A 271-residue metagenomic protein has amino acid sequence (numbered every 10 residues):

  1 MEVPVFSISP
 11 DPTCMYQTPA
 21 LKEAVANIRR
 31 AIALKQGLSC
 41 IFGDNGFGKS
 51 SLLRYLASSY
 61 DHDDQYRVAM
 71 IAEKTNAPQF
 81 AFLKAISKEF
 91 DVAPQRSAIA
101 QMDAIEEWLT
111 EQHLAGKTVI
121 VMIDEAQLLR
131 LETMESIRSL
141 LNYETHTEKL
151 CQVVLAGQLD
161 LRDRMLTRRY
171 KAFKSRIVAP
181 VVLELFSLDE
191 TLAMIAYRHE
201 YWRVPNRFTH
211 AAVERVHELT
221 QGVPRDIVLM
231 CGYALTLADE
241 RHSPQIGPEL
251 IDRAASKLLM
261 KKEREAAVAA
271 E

Functional and structural regions predicted by a protein language model:
M1-Q36, M260-E271: A short, basic N-terminal segment
P4-I8, A77-R96: Conserved NTP-binding/hydrolysis module of P-loop NTPases
L34-Y55: Walker A/P-loop nucleotide-binding motif
A57-S59, L83, L161-R176: Short regulatory helix/loop adjacent to the ATP-binding pocket of P-loop NTPases
Q65-Y66, R168-E184: A short helix-turn-beta junction within AAA+ P-loop NTPase domains corresponding to the substrate/partner-engaging
A72-E73, M165, V178-E190: Conserved AAA+ ATPase "SRH/arginine-finger" region at the nucleotide-binding site
T110, L114-L155, T167-R168: Conserved Walker B catalytic segment
L150, D189, Y201-E271: C-terminal alpha-helical "lid" subdomain
